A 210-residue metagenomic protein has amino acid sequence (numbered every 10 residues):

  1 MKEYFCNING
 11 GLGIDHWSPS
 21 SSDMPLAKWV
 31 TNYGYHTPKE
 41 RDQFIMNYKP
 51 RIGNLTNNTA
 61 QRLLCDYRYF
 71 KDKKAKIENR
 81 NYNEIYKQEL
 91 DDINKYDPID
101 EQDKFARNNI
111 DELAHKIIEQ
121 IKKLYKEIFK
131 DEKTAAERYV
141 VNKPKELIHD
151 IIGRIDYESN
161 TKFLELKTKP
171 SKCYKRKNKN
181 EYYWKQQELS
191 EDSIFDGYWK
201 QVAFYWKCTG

Functional and structural regions predicted by a protein language model:
M1-I155: Metal-dependent nuclease catalytic cores that hydrolyze phosphodiester bonds in DNA/RNA, characterized by
K133, E137-G210: Mg2+/Mn2+-dependent nuclease catalytic core
